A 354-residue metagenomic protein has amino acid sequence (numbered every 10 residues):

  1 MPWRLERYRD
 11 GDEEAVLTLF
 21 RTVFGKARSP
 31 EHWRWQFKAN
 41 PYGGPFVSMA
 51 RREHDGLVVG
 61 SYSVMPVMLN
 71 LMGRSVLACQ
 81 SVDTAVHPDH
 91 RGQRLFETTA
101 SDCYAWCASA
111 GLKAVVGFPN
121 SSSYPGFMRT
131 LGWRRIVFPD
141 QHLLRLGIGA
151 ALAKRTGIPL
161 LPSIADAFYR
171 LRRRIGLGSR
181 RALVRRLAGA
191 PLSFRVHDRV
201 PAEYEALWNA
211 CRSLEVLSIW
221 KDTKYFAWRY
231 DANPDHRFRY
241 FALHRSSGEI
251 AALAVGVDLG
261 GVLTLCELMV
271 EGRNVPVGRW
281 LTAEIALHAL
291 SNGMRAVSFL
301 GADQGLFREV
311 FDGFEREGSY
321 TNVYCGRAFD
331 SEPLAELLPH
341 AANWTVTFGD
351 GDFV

Functional and structural regions predicted by a protein language model:
W3-A85, N120-S122, F194-E271: A conserved beta-strand-loop-helix scaffold within acyl/acetyltransferase catalytic domains
E13, L69-N70, D89-G92, S123 (+2 more regions): Surface-exposed, flexible loop/turn segments at secondary-structure boundaries
R21, N40-R51, L57-M65, C79-T84 (+4 more regions): Core nucleotidyl-transferase/polymerase catalytic module
M72-S75, R94, F138, V354: Short, flexible active-site-proximal loops enriched in glycine and acidic residues
V86, R91-A105, V275-L287: Conserved acetyl-CoA-binding loop-helix of GNAT-fold acetyltransferases
K113-R172, R229-A232, R239, V257-V275 (+1 more regions): Active-site/acyl-donor-binding loops of N-acyltransferases
G157-L207: Extended, charge-rich helix/loop segments that form flexible, surface "patches" used to engage negatively charged
